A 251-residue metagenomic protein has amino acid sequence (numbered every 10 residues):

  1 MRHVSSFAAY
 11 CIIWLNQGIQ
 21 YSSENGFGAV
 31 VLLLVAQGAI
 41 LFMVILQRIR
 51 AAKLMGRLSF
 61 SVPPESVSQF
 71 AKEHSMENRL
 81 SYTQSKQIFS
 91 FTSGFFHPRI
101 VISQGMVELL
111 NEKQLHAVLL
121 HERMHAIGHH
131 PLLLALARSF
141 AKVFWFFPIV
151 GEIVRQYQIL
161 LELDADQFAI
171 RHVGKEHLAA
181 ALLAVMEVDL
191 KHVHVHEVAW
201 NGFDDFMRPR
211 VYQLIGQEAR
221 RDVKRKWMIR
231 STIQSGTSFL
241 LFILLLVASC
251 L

Functional and structural regions predicted by a protein language model:
M1, L120, W200-S235: Membrane-interface, cytosolic juxtamembrane amphipathic helix immediately N-terminal to a transmembrane helix, enriched
M1-H74, R79-L80, R221, T232-S235 (+1 more regions): Hydrophobic or amphipathic, alpha-helical segments that drive membrane association/targeting
A52, G56-P63, E152-P209, G216-A219: Short helix/loop segments within enzyme catalytic domains that coordinate or immediately flank catalytic cofactors
S81-S85: Short gly/ser/thr-rich secondary-structure transition/capping motifs
Q87-E112: Active-site scaffold of zinc-dependent metalloenzymes
I102, K113-H130, L134, A165-D166: Active-site recognition of the HExxH zinc-binding catalytic motif
H130-V154, Q158: Post-HEXXH active-site segment of zinc metalloproteases
P131-S139, H177, F206-R210: Generic alpha-helical secondary structure signal
